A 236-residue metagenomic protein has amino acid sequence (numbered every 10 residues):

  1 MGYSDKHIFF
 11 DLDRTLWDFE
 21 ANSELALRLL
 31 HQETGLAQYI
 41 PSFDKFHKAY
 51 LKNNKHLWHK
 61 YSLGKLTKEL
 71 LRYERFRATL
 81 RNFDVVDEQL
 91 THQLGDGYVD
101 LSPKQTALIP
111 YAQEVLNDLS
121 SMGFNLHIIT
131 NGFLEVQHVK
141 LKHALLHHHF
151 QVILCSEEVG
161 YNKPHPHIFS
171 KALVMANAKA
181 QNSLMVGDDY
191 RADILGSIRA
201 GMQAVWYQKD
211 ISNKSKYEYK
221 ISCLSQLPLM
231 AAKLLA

Functional and structural regions predicted by a protein language model:
M1-I8, A21, N117-S120, I129 (+1 more regions): Asp-based, Mg2+/Mn2+-dependent phosphohydrolase catalytic module
G2-I109: N-terminal helical cap/lid subdomain that shapes the substrate entry/recognition surface in HAD-like hydrolases
Y111-G123: Catalytic-core regions built around general acid/base machinery
